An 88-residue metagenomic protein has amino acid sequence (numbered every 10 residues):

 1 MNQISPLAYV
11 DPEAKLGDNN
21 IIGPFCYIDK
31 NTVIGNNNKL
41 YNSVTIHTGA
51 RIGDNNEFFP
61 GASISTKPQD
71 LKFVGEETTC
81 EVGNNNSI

Functional and structural regions predicted by a protein language model:
N2, A8, A14, N19-I22 (+10 more regions): A structural motif detector for beta-strand N-caps
P68-V74: Extracellular beta-strand/beta-solenoid scaffold signature
E77: Substrate-binding pocket helix/loop in short-chain dehydrogenase/reductase
